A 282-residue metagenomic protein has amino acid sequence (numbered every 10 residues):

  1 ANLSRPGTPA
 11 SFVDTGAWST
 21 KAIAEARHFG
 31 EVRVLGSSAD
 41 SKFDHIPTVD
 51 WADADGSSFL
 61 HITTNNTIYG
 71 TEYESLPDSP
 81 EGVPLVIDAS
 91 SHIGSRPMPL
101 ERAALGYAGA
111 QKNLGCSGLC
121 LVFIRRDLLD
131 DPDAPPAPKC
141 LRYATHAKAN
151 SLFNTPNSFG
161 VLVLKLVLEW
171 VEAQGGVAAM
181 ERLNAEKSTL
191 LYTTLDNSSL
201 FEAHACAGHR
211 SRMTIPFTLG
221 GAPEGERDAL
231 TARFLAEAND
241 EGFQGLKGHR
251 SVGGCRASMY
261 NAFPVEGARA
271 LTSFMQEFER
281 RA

Functional and structural regions predicted by a protein language model:
N2, K21-E31: Active-site-proximal loop->helix
R5-T20: Conserved PLP-anchoring active-site segment centered on the Schiff-base-forming lysine
S11, F59-T63, V86, Y107 (+1 more regions): Structural motif
A26, S38-I93: Active-site phosphate-binding strand-loop segment of PLP-dependent enzymes
A110-T193, C206, A282: Active-site C-terminal subdomain of aminotransferase-like
F201-A238: Conserved PLP-binding catalytic core of the aspartate aminotransferase-like
R233, D240, H249-A282: PLP-dependent enzyme catalytic core of the Aspartate aminotransferase-like
